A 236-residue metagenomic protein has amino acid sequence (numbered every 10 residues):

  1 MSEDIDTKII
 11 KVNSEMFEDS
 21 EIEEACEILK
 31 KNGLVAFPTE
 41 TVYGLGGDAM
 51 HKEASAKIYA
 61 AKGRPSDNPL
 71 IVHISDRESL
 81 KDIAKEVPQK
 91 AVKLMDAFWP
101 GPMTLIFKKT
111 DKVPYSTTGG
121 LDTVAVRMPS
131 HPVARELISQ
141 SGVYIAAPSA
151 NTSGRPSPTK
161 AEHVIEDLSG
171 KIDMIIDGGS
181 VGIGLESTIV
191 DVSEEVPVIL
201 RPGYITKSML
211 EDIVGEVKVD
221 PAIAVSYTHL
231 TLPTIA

Functional and structural regions predicted by a protein language model:
S2-L230: Active-site-adjacent structural elements in enzyme catalytic cores
T231-A236: A short, hydrophobic C-terminal helix/tail in secreted or cell-surface proteins
